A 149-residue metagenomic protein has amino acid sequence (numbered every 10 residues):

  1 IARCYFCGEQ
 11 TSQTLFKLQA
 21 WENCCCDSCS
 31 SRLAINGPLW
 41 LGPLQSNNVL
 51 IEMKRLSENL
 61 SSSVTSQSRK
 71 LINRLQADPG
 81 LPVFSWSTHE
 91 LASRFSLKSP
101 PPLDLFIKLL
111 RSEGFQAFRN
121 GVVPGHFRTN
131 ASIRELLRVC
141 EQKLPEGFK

Functional and structural regions predicted by a protein language model:
I1-K149: SAM-dependent transferase fold signal centered on methyltransferase-like domains, encompassing both Class I
